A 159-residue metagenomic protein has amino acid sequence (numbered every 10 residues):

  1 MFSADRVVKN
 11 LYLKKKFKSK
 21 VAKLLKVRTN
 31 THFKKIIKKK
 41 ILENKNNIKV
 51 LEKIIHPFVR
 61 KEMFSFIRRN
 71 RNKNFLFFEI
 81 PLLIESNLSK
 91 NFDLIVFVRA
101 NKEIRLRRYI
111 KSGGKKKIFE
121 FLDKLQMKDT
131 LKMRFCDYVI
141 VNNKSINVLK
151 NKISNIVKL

Functional and structural regions predicted by a protein language model:
M1-L13, M127-K132: N-terminal polybasic phosphate/anion-binding patch
D5, L51, F77, I140 (+1 more regions): Residue-level signal for inorganic ion chemistry
R6, N10-N72: ATP-dependent small-molecule kinase phosphotransfer cores that center on conserved nucleotide phosphate-binding segments
L11, V98-R99, K144: Conserved AAA+ ATPase "SRH/arginine-finger" region at the nucleotide-binding site
K18-A22, R60, R99-I110, E120: An amphipathic alpha-helix signature
E62-M63, R71, K90-N91, K102 (+1 more regions): Small-molecule kinase domains that catalyze NTP-dependent phosphoryl transfer to phosphate-bearing small molecules
L76, D93-F97, V139-I140: Short, well-ordered beta-strand core segments
L76-E85: Switch II (G3) loop of P-loop NTPases
